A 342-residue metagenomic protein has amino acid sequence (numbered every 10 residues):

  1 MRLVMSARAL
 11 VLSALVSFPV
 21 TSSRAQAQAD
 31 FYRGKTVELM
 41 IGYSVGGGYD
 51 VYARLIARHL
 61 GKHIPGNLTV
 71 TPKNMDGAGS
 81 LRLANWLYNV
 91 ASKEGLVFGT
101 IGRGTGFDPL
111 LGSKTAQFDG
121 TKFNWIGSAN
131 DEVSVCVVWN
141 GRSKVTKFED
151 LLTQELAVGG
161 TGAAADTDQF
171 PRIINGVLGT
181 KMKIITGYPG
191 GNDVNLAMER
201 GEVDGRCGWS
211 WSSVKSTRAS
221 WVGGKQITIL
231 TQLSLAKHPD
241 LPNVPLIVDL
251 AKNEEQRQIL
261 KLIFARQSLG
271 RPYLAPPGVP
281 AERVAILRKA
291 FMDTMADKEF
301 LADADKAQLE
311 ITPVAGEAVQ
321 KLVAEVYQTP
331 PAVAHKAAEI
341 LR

Functional and structural regions predicted by a protein language model:
R8-P19: Bacterial N-terminal signal peptides
V20-Q26: Sec/Tat signal peptide C-region and signal peptidase I cleavage site
Q26-Q28, K73: Boundary of Sec targeting at the N-terminus
R33-V37, G223-Q226, L230, L250-K252 (+2 more regions): An extracytoplasmic/periplasmic, membrane-proximal ligand-sensing/linker region
V37, K62-N67, W86-V97, T105-D193 (+4 more regions): Hinge/capping helix and adjacent helix->loop/strand transition within the periplasmic-binding protein
L39-A53, D76-G79, G159-D166: Extracytoplasmic "Venus flytrap"
I56, A78-L81, G95-D108, S128-N130 (+1 more regions): Ligand-binding clamshell of periplasmic/extracellular solute-binding protein-like
T100-I101, T161, G187-P189, C207-W209 (+2 more regions): Short beta-strand and adjacent tight-turn residues that come in two discontinuous sequence segments and form the edges
